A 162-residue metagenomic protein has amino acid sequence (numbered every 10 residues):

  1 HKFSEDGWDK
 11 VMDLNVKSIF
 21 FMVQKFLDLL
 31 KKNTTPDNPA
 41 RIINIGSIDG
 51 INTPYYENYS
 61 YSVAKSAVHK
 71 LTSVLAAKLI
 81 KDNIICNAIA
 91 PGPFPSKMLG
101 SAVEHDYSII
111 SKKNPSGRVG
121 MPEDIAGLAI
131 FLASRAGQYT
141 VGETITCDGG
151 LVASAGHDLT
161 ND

Functional and structural regions predicted by a protein language model:
H1-D9, L99, I110: Substrate-binding pocket helix/loop in short-chain dehydrogenase/reductase
F3, T53-S62, V74, A102: Active-site loop-to-helix junction immediately N-terminal to the catalytic Tyr of the SDR YXXXK motif in Rossmann-fold
V23, A64: Active-site helix of classical SDR
D28, A77-K78, Q138: Alpha-helical segment proximal to the catalytic Tyr-Lys
S47: Residue(s) in the substrate-gating loop at a strand-loop-helix junction that position the organic substrate next
I80, I85, T140-G142: Short, small/polar-rich loop/turn modules that mediate ligand/substrate recognition or access, typified
R118-C147, V152: C-terminal substrate-recognition "lid" of short-chain dehydrogenase/reductases
